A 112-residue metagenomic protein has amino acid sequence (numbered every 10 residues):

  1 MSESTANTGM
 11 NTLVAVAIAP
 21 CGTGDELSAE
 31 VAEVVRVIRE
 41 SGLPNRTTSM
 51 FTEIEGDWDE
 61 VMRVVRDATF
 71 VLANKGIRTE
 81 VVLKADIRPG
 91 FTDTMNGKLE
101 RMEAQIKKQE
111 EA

Functional and structural regions predicted by a protein language model:
S2-A112: Charge-rich, low-complexity N-terminal segments
